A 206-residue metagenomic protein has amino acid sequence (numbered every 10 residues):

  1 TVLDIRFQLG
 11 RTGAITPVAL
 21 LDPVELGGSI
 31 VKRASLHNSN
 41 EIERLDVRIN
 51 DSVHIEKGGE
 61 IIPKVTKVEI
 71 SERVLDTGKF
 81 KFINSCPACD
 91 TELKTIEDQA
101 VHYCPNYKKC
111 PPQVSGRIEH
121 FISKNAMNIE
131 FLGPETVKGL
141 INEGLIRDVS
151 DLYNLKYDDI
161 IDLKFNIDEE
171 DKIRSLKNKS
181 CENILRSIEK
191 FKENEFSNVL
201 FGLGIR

Functional and structural regions predicted by a protein language model:
T1-G204: RNA/tRNA-interacting regions in translation and RNA-turnover enzymes
